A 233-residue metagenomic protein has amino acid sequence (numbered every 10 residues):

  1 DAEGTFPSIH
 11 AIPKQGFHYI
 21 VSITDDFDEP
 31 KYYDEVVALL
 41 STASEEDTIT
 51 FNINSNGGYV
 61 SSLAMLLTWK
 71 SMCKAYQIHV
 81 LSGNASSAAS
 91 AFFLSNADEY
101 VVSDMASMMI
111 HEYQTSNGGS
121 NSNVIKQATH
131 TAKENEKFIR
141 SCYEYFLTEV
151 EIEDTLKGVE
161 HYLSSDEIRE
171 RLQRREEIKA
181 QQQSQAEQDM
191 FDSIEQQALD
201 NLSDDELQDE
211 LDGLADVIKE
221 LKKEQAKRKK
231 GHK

Functional and structural regions predicted by a protein language model:
D1-A91, S95-K233: N-terminal organellar transit peptides
